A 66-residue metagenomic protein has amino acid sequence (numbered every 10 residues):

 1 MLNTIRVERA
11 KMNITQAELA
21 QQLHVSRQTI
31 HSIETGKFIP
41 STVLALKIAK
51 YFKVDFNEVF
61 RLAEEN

Functional and structural regions predicted by a protein language model:
N3-E18, Q22: Short basic helix-loop element that most often maps to the first helix and adjoining turn of HTH DNA-binding modules
E18, T29, E58: Residues in the helix-turn-helix
V25-F38: Recognition helix of helix-turn-helix/homeodomain-like DNA-binding domains that insert into the DNA major groove
T35, V54, E64: Short, conserved catalytic or interaction motifs in soluble domains
K37-K47, E65: Short, basic-rich loop-to-helix N-cap that marks the start of a DNA-contacting helix
V43-E58: DNA major-groove recognition helix of helix-turn-helix/homeodomain DNA-binding modules
F60-N66: Short, charged recognition helix plus adjacent turn of helix-turn-helix-like nucleic-acid-binding domains
